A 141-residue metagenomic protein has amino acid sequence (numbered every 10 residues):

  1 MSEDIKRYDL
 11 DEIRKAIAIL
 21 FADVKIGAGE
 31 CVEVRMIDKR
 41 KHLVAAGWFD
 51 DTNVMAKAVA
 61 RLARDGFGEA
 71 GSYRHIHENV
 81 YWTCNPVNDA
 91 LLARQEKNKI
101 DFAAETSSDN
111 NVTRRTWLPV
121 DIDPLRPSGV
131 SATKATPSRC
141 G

Functional and structural regions predicted by a protein language model:
S2-G141: Signature for HUH/AEP ssDNA processing cores
